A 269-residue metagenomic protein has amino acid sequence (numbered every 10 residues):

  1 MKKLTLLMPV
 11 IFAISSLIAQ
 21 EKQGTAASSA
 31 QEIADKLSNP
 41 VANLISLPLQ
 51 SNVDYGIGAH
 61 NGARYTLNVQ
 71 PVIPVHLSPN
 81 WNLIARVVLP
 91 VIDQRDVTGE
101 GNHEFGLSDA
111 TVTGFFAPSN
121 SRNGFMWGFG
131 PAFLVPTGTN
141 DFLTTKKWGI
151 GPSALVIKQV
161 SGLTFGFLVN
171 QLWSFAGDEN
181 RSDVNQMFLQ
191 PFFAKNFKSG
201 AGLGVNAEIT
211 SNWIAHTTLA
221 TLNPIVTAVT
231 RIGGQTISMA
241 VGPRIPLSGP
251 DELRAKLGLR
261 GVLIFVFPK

Functional and structural regions predicted by a protein language model:
M1-A30, K269: Cleavable N-terminal export/targeting peptides
E21-K269: Transmembrane beta-barrel domains of Gram-negative outer membranes and organellar outer membranes
